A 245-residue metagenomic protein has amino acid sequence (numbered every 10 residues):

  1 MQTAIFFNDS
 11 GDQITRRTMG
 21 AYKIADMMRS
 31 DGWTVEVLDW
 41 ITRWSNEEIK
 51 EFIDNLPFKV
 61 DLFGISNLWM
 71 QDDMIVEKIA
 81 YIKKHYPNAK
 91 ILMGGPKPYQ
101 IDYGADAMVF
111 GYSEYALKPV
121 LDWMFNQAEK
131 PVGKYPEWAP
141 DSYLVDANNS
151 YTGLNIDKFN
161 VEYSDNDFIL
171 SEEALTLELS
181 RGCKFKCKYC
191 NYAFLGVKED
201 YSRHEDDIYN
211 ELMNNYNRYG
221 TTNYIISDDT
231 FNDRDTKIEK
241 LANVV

Functional and structural regions predicted by a protein language model:
Q2-D12: Nucleotide-activated donor-dependent transferases that construct or modify glycoconjugates
Q2-T3, M27, T34-T152: Glycine-rich beta-alpha loop elements in corrinoid/cobalamin-binding modules across cobalamin-dependent enzymes
F6-N8, D39, G64-W69, M93 (+3 more regions): Short beta-strand segments
S10-M19, N67-D73: A short, glycine/small-residue-rich beta-strand->loop->alpha-helix junction that serves as a flexible
R16-D31: Short, charged N-terminal beta->alpha structural module
R16-G20, E48-I49, M74-K78, H204 (+1 more regions): Residues at alpha-helix caps and immediate loop-helix transition turns in enzyme cores, especially N- and C-cap
Y22-A25, V76-A80, L121, L175 (+3 more regions): Generic structural signal for well-ordered alpha-helices, preferentially at hydrophobic/aromatic core positions
T152-V245: Radical SAM [4Fe-4S] cluster-binding motif and immediate context
